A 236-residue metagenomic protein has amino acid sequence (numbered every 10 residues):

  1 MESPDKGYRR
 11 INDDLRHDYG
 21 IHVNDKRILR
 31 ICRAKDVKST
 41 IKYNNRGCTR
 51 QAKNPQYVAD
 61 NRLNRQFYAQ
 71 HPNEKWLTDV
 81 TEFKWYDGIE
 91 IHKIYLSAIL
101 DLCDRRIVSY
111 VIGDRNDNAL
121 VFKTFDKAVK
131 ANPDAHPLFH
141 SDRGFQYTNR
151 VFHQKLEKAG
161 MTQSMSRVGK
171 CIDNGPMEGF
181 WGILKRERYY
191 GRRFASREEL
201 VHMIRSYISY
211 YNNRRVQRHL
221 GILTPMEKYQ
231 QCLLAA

Functional and structural regions predicted by a protein language model:
M1-H71, K170, T224-L233: Basic, flexible linker segments flanking DNA-binding modules in nucleic acid-interacting mobile-element proteins
P4-D5, G20, Y68, Y86 (+3 more regions): Conserved, non-catalytic sequence blocks in retroelement Pol enzymes and Pol-derived host proteins
I11, I28, C32, L63 (+10 more regions): Mobile genetic element proteins and their domesticated derivatives, centered on retroelements and DNA transposons
A52-N54, S141-R143, N149-F152, Q163-K185 (+2 more regions): RNase H-like two-metal-ion nuclease catalytic core shared by retroviral integrases and related mobile-element nucleases
R65-V108: An active-site-proximal beta-strand-loop segment
H92, Y110-N132: Active-site beta-loop-alpha junctions of metal-dependent nucleic acid enzymes, especially the RNase H-like/DDE
D104-Y110, Q163-S166, Y190-G191: Short small-residue beta-strand/loop micro-motif enriched in glycine and branched aliphatics
E157-M161, I183-A236: C-terminal domain-tail junction helix/linker
